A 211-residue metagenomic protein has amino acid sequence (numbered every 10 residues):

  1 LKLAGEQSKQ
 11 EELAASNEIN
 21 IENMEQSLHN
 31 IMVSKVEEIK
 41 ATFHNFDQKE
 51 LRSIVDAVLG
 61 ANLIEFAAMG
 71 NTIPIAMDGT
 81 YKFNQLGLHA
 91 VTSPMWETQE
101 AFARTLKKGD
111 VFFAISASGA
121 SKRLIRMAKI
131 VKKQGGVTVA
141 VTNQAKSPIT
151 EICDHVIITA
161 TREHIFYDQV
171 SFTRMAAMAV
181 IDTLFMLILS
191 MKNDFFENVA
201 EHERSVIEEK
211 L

Functional and structural regions predicted by a protein language model:
L1-K49: HTH-adjacent hinge/linker in prokaryotic transcriptional regulators
I31, V58, V199-H202: A generic structural signal for nonpolar/aromatic side chains embedded in well-ordered alpha-helices
K35, T42, I54-A57, M127: A ubiquitous structural signal for well-ordered alpha-helices
K49-A61: Glycine-rich phosphate/diphosphate-binding loops that line cofactor/substrate pockets in enzymes
L59-A179, F185-N193: Glycine-rich phosphate-binding loops that contact phosphosugars or nucleotide phosphates
D194-L211: A short, charged, Gly/Pro-tolerant segment at domain boundaries
